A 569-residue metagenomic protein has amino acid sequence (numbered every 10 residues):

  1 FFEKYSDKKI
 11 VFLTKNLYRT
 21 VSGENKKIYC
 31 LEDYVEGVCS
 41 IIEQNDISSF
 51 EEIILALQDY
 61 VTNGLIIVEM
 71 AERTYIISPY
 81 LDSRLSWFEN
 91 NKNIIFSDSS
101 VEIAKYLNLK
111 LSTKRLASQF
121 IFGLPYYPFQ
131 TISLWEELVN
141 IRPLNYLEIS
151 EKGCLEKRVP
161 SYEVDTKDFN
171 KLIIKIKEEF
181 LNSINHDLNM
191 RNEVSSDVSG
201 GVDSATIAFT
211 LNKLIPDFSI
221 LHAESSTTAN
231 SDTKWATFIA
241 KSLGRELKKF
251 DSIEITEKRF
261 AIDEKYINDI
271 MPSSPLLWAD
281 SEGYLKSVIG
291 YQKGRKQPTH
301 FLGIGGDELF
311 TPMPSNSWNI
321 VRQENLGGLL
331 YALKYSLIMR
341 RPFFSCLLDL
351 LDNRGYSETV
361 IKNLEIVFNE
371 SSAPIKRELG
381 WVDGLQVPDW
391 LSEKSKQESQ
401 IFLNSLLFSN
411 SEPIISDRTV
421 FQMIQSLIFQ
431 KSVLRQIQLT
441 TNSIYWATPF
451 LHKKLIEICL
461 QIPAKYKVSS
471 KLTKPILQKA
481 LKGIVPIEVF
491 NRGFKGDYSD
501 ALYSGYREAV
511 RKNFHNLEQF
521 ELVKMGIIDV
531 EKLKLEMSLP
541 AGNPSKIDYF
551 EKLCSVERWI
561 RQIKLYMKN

Functional and structural regions predicted by a protein language model:
F1-I255: Cysteine-centered catalytic environments shared across enzyme families
F1-K9, L138, Q297, I361-N569: Adenosyl-5′-phosphate
I53, L57, G123-Y126, S273 (+3 more regions): Short loop/turn hinge sites at secondary-structure boundaries
L57-D59, L302, N491-R492: Short beta-strand
I66, N93-I95, T299, T448 (+1 more regions): A residue-level structural signature of the nucleotidyltransferase/glycosyltransferase Rossmann-like core
Y75, Y162-K396, Q438-I484, W559-N569: ATP-dependent adenylate-handling active sites, centered on carboxylate activation for C-N bond formation
K114-A117, Y126-S133, K265-I267, P314 (+4 more regions): Alpha-helix boundary/capping detector
I132-W135, L285, I547: Membrane-interface helix-boundary signature
